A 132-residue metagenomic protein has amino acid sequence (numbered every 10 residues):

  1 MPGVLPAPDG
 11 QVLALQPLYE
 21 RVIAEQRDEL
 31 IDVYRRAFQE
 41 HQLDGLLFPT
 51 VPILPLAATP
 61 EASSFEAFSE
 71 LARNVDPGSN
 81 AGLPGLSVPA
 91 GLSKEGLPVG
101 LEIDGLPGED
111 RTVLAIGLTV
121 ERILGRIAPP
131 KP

Functional and structural regions predicted by a protein language model:
M1-D32, D44, S87-P98: Short helix-loop capping/hinge segments that flank enzyme active sites or metal/cofactor-binding pockets
L18-V22, H41, L54-V75: Short, surface-exposed loop/helix-turn segments at secondary-structure junctions that function as lids/hinges flanking
E20-R21, N80-P132: Structural helix-boundary/capping segments
V33-E40, A67-E70, T119-I127: Generic non-transmembrane alpha-helical segments
V33-R36, E66-P89: Small-aliphatic-rich amphipathic alpha-helix that forms the alpha element of a beta-alpha
T50: Glycine-rich, N-terminal phosphate-binding loop of Rossmann-like dinucleotide-binding domains
I53-L54, L92: Glycine-rich nucleotide phosphate-binding loop and flanking beta-alpha elements of Rossmann-like dinucleotide-binding
